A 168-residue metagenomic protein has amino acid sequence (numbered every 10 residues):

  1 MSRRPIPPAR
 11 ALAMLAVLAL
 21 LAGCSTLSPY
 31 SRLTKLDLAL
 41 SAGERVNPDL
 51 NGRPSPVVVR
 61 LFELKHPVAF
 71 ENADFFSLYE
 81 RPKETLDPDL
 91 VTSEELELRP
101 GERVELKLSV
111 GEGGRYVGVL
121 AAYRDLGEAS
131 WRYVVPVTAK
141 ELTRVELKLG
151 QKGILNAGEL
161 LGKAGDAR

Functional and structural regions predicted by a protein language model:
S2-A13: Bacterial N-terminal signal peptides that target proteins for export
L20-G23: C-terminal motif of bacterial Sec signal peptides marking the signal peptidase cleavage site
S25-S28: Bacterial signal peptide processing site
A39-L50: Short amphipathic, basic-aromatic surface patches that mediate peripheral association with negatively charged
G43-R45, P136-R168: Extracellular beta-sheet/turn segments enriched in Thr/Pro/Gly and aliphatic residues
N51-R60: Short coil-to-beta strand junction motifs in C2/discoidin
A73-V110: Tryptophan-paired
G114-R124: A short, solvent-exposed beta-strand micro-motif common in secreted/extracellular proteins
